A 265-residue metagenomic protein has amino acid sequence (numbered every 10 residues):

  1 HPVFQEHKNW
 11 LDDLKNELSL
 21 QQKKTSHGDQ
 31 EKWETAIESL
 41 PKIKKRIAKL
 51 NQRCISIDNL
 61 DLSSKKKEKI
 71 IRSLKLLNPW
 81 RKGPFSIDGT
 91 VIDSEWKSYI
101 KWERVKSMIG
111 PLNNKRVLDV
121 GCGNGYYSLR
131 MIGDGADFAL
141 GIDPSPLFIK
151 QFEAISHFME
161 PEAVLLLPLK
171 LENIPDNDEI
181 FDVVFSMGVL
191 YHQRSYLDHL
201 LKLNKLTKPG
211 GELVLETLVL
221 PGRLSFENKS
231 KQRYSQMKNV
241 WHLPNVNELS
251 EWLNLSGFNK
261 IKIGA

Functional and structural regions predicted by a protein language model:
H1-S98, H157, K229-K231, S250: N-terminal accessory regions of S-adenosyl-L-methionine
K115-G123: Conserved class I S-adenosyl-L-methionine
N124-G135: Conserved SAM-binding loop of SAM-dependent methyltransferases across substrates and taxa, primarily the Class I
D137-N173: Class I SAM-dependent methyltransferase SAM/SAH-binding core
P175-V184: A short acidic, Gly/Pro-enriched loop at the edge of an enzyme's catalytic core that lines a small-molecule cofactor
L197-E212: A short glycine-rich, Lys/Arg-flanked "PGG" loop and its adjoining helix->strand segment in the class I
L218-V240: Short, glycine-/aromatic-enriched active-site segment of Class I SAM-dependent methyltransferases
W241-G257: Short alpha-helix
